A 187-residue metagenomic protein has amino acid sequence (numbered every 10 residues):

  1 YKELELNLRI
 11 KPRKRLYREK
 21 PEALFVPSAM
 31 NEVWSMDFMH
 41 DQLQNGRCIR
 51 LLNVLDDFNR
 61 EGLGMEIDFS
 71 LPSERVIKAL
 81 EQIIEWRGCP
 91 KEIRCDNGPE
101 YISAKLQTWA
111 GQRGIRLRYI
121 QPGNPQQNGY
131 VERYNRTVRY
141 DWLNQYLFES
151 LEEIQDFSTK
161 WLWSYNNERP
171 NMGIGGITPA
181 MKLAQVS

Functional and structural regions predicted by a protein language model:
Y1-S187: Charged DNA-binding/catalytic regions of mobile-element recombinases
